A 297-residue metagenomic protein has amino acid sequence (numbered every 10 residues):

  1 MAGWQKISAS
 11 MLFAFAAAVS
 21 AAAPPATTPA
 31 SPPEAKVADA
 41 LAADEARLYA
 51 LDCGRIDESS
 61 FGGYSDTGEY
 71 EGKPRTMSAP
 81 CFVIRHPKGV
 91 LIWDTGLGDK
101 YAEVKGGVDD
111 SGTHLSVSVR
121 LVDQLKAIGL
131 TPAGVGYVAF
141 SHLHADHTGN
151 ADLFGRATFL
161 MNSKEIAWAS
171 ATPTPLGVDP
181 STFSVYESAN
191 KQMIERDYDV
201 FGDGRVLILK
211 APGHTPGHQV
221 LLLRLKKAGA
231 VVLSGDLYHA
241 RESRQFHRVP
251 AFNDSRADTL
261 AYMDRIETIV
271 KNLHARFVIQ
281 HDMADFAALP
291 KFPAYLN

Functional and structural regions predicted by a protein language model:
M1-W4: N-terminal secretory signal peptides that target proteins for export/translocation
S8-A18: Bacterial N-terminal signal peptides
A21-V119, D123-K126, G134, A228-G235 (+1 more regions): Metallo-beta-lactamase
T28-D39, S116-G134, N162-K210, R256-H274: Metallo-beta-lactamase
G98, T182-N190, R196-F201, R205-P212 (+1 more regions): Metallo-beta-lactamase
E103-H114, H239-N253, Y295-L296: Active-site gating loops and adjacent loop-to-helix segments of metal-dependent hydrolytic enzymes
V135-D146: Metallo-beta-lactamase
D152-G155: Short, conserved loop/helix-junction motifs that constitute active-site signature segments in enzyme catalytic cores
